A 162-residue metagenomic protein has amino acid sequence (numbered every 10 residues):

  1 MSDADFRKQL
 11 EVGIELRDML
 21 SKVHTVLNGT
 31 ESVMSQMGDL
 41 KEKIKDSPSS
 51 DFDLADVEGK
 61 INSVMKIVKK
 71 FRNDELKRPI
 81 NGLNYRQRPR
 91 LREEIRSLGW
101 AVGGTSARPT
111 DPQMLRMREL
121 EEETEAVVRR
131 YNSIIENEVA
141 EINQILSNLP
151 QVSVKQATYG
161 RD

Functional and structural regions predicted by a protein language model:
M1-K22: Low-complexity, Pro/Ser/Thr- and charge-rich linker/hinge segments at domain boundaries
E15-D162: Mature extracytoplasmic or organellar-lumen-exposed domains after removal of signal/transit peptides
